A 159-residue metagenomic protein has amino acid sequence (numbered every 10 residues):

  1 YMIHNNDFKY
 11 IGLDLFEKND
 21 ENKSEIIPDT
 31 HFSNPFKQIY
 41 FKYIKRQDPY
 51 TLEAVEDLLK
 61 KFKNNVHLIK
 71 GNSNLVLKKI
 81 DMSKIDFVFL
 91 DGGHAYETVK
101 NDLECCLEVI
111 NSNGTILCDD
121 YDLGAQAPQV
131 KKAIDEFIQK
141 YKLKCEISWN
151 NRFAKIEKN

Functional and structural regions predicted by a protein language model:
Y1-N159: S-adenosylmethionine/decaboxylated-SAM
